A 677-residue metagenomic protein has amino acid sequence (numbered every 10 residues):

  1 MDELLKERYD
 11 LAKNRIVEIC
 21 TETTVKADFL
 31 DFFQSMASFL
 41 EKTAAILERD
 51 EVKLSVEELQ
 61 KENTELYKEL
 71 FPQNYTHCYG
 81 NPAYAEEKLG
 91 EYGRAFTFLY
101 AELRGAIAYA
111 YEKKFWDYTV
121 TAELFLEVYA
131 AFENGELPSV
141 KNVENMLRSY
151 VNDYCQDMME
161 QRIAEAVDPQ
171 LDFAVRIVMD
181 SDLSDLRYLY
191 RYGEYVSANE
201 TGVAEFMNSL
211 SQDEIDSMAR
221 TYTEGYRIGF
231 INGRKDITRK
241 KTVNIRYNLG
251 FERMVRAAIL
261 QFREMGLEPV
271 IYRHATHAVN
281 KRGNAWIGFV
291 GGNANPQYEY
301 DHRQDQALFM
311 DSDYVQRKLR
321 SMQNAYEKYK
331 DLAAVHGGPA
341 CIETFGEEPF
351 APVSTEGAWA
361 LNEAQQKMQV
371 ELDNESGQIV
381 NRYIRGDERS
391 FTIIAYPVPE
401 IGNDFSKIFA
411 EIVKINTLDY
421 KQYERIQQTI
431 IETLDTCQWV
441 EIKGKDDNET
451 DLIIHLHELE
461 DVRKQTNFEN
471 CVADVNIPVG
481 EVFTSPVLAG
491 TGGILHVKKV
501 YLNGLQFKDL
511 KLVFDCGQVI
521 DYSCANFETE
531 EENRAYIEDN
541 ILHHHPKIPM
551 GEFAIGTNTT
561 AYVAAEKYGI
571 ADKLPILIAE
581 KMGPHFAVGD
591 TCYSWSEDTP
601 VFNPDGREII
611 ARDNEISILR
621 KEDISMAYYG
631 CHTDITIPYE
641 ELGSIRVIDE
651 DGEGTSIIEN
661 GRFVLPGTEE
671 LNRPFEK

Functional and structural regions predicted by a protein language model:
M1-A489, E659-K677: Active-site bordering "gate/hinge" segments that shape substrate access to catalytic or cofactor-binding pockets
R246, Y272, I394, K443-K445 (+6 more regions): Generic beta-strand/beta-sheet core signal
G250, E347-P349, V398, D447 (+8 more regions): Short, glycine-/Ser/Thr-/acidic-enriched flexible segments
Q378, I426-Q427, V479-V482, L495-V500 (+3 more regions): Glycine-rich, charged/polar anion/phosphate-binding loops that engage phosphate groups from diverse ligands
V487-H544: Long, well-ordered mid-to-C-terminal structural blocks that present hydrophobic/aromatic surfaces
G490-G492, F507-D509, C516-V519, I548-E552 (+3 more regions): Active-site lining segments that contact anionic ligands and/or coordinate catalytic metals
Y522-E597: Dual-mode signal for accessory low-complexity, basic/Gly-rich regions
D605-K677: Extended hydrophobic packing segments that form well-structured cores
